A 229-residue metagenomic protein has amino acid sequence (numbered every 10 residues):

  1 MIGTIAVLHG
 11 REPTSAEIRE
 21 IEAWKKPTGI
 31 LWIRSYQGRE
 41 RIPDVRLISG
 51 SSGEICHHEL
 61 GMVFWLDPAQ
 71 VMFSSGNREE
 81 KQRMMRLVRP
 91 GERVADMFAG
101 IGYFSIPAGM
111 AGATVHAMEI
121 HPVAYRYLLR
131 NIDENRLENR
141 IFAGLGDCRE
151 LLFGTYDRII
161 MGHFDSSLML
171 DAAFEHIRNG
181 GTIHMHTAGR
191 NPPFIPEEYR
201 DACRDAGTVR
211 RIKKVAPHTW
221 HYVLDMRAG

Functional and structural regions predicted by a protein language model:
M1-G3, V7-H9, T14-G76: Non-catalytic substrate-recognition/targeting regions of SAM-dependent transferases
S75-P90: Conserved alpha-helix/loop element of class I SAM-dependent methyltransferases that forms part of the SAM/SAH-binding
G91-G100: Conserved class I S-adenosyl-L-methionine
A95, H116-M118: Conserved beta-strand positions in the Rossmann-like core of class I SAM-dependent methyltransferases
I101-A113: Conserved SAM-binding loop of SAM-dependent methyltransferases across substrates and taxa, primarily the Class I
M118-R158, F164-S167: S-adenosyl-L-methionine
S167, G181-G229: C-terminal catalytic and target-recognition region of SAM-dependent MTase-like enzymes, primarily methyltransferases
L170-N179: A short glycine-rich, Lys/Arg-flanked "PGG" loop and its adjoining helix->strand segment in the class I
